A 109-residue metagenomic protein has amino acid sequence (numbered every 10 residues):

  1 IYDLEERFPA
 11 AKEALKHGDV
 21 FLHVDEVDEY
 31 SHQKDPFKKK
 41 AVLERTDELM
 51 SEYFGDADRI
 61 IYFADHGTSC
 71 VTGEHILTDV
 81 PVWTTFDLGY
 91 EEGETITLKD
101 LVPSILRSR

Functional and structural regions predicted by a protein language model:
I1-R109: Feature captures the catalytic ectodomains and active-site-proximal regions of enzymes that hydrolyze or transfer
